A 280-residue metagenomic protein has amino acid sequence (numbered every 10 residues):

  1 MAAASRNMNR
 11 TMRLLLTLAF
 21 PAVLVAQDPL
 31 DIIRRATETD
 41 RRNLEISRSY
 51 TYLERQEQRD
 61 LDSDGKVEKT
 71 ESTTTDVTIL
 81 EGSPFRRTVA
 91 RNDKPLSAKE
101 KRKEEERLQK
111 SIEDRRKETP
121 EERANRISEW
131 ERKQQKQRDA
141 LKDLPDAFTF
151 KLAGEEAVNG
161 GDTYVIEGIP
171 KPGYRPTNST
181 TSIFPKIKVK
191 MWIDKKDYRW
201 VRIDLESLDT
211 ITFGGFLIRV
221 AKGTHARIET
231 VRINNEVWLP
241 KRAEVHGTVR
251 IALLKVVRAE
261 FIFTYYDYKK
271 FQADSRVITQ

Functional and structural regions predicted by a protein language model:
M1-N7: N-terminal amphipathic/basic-hydrophobic helices that include classical n-h-c signal peptides and signal-anchor
N9-T17: Sec-dependent signal peptide recognition, specifically the positively charged N-region followed immediately by
T17-A26: Hydrophobic h-region of N-terminal signal peptides that target proteins for export in Gram-negative bacteria
A26-K188, K195-V201, E206-T224, E229-R242 (+1 more regions): Structured extracytoplasmic
